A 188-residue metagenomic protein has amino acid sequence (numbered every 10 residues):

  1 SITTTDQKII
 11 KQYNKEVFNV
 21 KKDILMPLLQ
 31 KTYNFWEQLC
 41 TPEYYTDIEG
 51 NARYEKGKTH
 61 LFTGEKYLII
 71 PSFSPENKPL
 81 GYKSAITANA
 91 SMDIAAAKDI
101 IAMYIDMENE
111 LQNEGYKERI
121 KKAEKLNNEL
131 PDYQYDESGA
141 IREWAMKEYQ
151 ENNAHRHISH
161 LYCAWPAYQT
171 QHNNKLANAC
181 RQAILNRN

Functional and structural regions predicted by a protein language model:
S1-Q12, E16, D23, P27 (+1 more regions): Active-site core of glycosidic bond-cleaving carbohydrate-active enzymes
Q30-M107: Acidic/histidine-rich catalytic neighborhood
